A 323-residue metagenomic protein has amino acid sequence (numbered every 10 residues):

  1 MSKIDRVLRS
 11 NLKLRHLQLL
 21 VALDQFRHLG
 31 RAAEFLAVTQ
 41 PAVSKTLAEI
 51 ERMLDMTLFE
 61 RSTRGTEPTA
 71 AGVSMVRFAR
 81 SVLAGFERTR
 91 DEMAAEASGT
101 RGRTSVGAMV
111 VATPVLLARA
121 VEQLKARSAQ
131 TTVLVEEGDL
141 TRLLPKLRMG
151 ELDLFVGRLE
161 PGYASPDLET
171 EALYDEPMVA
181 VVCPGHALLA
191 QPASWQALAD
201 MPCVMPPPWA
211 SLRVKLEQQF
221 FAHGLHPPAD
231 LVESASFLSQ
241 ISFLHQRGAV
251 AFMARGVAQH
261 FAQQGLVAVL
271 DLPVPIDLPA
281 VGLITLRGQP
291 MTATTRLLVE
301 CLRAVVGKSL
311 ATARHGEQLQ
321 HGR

Functional and structural regions predicted by a protein language model:
L14, R64, A94-T113, A126-T131 (+2 more regions): Interdomain hinge and pocket-entrance segments immediately C-terminal to HTH DNA-binding domains
V21-T39: Short helix-boundary/capping micro-motifs
E51-A70: A short LG(V/I)-centered, amphipathic sequence patch enriched for acidic residue(s) preceding the LG motif
R101-A164: Central regulatory/effector-binding core of bacterial HTH transcription factors
L116, A268-T312: A late-sequence structural motif
D139-L152, R158, W209-A268: Hydrophobic hinge/microswitch elements
L159, L188, P202-H223, M291-E300 (+1 more regions): Secondary-structure junction motif
D167-C203, P208, A293: Flexible hinge/capping segments at coil-to-helix
